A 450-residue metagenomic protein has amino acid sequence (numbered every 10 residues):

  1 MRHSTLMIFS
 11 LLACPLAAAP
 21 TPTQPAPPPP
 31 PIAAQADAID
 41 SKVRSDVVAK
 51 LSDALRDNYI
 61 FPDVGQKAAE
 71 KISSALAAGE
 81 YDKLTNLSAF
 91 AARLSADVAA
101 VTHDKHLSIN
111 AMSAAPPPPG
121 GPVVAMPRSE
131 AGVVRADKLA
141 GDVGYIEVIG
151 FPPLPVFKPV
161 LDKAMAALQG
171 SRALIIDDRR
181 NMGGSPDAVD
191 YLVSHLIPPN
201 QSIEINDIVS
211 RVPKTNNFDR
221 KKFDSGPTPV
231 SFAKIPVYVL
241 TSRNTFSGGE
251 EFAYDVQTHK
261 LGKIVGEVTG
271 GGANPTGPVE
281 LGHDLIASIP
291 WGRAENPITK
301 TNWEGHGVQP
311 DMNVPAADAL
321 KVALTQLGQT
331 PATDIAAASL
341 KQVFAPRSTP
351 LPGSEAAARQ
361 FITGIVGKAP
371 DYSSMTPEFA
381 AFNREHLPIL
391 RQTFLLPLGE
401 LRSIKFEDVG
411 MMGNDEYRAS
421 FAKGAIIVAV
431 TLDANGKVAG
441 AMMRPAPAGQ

Functional and structural regions predicted by a protein language model:
P31-V47, P331-G364: Short, low-complexity N-terminal intrinsically disordered segments enriched in polar/charged residues
L51, V98, I146, I176 (+4 more regions): Terminal peptide-recognition signature
P62-G141, F382-Q392, L396, E400-S403: Extended, small/polar residue-biased N-terminal targeting/export presequences and adjacent propeptide/linker tracts
A68-S74, F361-N383: Short, well-ordered alpha-helical segments enriched in acidic and aromatic residues
R93-G170, N217, N302-A332, A425-L432 (+1 more regions): C-terminal, low-ordered peptide segments at domain boundaries
S113-P116, G150-L154, R180-P186, S202-I203 (+7 more regions): Solvent-exposed loop/turn segments at secondary-structure junctions within structured extracellular/periplasmic domains
G183-P236, N274-E280, G292, P297: Gly/Ser/Thr-rich loop/hinge elements
I389-G440: Surface-exposed, charged secondary-structure patches
